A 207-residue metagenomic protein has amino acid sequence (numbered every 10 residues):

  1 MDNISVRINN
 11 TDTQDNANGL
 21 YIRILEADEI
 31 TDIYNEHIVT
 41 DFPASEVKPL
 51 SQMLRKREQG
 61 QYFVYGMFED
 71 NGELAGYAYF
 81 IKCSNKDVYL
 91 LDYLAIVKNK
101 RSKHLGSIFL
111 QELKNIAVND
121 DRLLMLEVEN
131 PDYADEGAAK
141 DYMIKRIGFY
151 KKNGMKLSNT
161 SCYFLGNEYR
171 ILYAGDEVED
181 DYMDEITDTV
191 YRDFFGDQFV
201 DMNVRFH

Functional and structural regions predicted by a protein language model:
D2-Q52, F68, D181, E185-I186 (+1 more regions): Short amphipathic alpha-helix that is part of the acyltransferase structural core
N35, P43-V88, D92-A95: A conserved beta-strand-loop-helix scaffold within acyl/acetyltransferase catalytic domains
Q52, P131, Y163-L165: Conserved beta-strand edge residues that scaffold enzyme active sites
L94-R101, N130-D132: A short, internal acetyl-CoA/4′-phosphopantetheine-binding micro-motif in the GNAT/acyltransferase core
I96, S102-A117, Y142: Conserved acetyl-CoA-binding loop-helix of GNAT-fold acetyltransferases
A117-D141: Conserved GNAT acetyl-CoA-binding A-motif
Y142-M143, K156, S161-H207: C-terminal "cap" of GNAT-fold acetyltransferases
Y150: Conserved active-site tyrosine of GNAT-family acetyltransferases
